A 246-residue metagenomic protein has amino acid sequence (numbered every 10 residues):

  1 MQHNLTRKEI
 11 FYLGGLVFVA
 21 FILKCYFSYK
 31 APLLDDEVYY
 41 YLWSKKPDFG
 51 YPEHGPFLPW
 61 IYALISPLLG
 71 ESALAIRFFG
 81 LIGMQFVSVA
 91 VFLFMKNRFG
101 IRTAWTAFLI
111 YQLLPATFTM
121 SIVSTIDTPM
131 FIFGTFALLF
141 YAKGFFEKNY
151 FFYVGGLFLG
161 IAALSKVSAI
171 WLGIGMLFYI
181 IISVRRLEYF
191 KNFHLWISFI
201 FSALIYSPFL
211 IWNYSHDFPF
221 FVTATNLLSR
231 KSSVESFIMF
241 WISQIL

Functional and structural regions predicted by a protein language model:
V17, A107-P115, L159, A163: Short helix- or helix-capping micro-motifs that position conserved polar/aromatic residues at function-defining sites
S28-Y40, G50-I65, G70-L74, D217: Extracytoplasmic catalytic/substrate-binding loops of multi-pass membrane glycan-assembly enzymes
K45, S88-A90, I110, P129-F146 (+1 more regions): Specific aromatic-rich, kink-prone transmembrane helix
P56-W60, G70-V89, M120-S124: Loop-to-helix entry region of an early transmembrane alpha helix in multi-pass inner-membrane enzymes
K96-R102, A137-F152: Membrane-interface transmembrane helices that cradle and orient dolichyl/undecaprenyl
A116-M130: Short acidic/glycine- and proline-prone juxtamembrane loop motifs at membrane-interface regions of multi-pass membrane
K143-G160, N192-W196, I200: Short hydrophobic alpha-helices at membrane interfaces in multi-pass membrane enzymes
I161, L172-L246: Transmembrane-lumen/periplasm boundary regions of multi-pass, lipid-linked membrane glycan transferases
